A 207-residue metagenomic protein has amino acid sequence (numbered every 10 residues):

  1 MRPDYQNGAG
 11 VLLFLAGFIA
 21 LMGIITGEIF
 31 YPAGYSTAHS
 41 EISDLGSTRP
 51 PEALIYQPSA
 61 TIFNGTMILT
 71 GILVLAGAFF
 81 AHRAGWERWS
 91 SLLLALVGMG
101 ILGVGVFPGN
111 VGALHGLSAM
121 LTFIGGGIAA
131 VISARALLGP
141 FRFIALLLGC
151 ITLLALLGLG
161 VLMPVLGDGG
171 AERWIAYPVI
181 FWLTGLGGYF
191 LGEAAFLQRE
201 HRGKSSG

Functional and structural regions predicted by a protein language model:
D4-G34: N-terminal signal-anchor transmembrane alpha helix
A9-A20, F63-T66, T70, S90-V97 (+4 more regions): Hydrophobic alpha-helical transmembrane segments of polytopic
L12, M67-W86: Transmembrane alpha-helical segments in integral membrane proteins
I25-Y56: Hydrophobic transmembrane helix segments
S47-I72: Interfacial helix-start motif at the membrane-water boundary
L94-A134: Membrane-proximal helix-loop-helix units in multi-pass membrane proteins
A134-G207: Terminal transmembrane helical module of multi-pass membrane proteins
